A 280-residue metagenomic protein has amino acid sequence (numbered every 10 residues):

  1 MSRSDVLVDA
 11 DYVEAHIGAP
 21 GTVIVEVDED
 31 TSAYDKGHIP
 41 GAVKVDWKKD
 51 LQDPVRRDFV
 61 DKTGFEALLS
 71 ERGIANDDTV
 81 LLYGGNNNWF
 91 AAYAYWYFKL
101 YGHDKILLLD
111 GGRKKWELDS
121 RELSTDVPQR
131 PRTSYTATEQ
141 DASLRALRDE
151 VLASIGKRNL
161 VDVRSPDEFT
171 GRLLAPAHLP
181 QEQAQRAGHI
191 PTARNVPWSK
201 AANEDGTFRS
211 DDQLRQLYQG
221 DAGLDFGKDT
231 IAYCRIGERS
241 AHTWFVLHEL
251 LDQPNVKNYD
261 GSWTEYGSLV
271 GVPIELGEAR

Functional and structural regions predicted by a protein language model:
M1-S32, R113-Q185, I274-E275, A279-R280: Flexible, polar/low-complexity N-terminal or interdomain linker segments that lie immediately upstream of folded
S2, P254-R280: Extended hydrophobic/aromatic segments used for targeting, binding, or gating
A19-V23, D104-K105, K157, D229-T230 (+1 more regions): Short active-site oxyanion
Y34-G41, A94: Glycine-rich loop at the start of a catalytic domain that most often binds anionic cofactors/ligands
K49-V80, R194-D229: Helix-loop module immediately N-terminal to the HCX5R catalytic loop in PTP-like cysteine phosphatase domains
F59-I155, R172-L173, G188, R235 (+2 more regions): Thiolate-centered catalytic microenvironments shared by cysteine-dependent enzyme domains
L160, R164-L217: A mid-sequence, solvent-exposed acidic-amphipathic segment
